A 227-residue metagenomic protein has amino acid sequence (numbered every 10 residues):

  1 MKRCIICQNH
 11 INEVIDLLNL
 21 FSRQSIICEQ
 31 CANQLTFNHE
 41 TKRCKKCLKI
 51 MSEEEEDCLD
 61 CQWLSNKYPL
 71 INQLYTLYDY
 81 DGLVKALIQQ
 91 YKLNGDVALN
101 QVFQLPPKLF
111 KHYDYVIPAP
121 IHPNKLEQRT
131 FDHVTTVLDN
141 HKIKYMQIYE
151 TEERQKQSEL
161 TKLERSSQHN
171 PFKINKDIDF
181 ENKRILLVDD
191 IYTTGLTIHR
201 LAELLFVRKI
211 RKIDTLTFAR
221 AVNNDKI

Functional and structural regions predicted by a protein language model:
M1-E53, C61: N-terminal cysteine/histidine-rich coordination modules
M1-H10, T151-I227: PRPP/pyrophosphate-binding module of the type I phosphoribosyltransferase fold
R3-N9, I15-D16, Q104-K111, I148 (+1 more regions): N-terminal secretory/membrane-targeting helices
N33, W63, T136-I143, H199 (+2 more regions): Short, well-ordered alpha-helices that flank and scaffold nucleotide-derived cofactor binding pockets
R43-Y115, P123-R129, D139, I143 (+2 more regions): Active-site-facing substrate-recognition patch
V116-P118, L187-V188: Generic enzyme active-site microenvironment
R129-H133, T197: Residues at alpha-helix caps and immediate loop-helix transition turns in enzyme cores, especially N- and C-cap
